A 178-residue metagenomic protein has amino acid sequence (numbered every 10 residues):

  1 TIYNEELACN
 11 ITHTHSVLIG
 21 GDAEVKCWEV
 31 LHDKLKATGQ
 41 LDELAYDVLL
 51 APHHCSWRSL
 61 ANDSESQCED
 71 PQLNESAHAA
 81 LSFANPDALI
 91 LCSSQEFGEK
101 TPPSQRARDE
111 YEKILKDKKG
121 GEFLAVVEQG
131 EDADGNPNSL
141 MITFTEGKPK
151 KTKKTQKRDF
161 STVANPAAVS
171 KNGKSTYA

Functional and structural regions predicted by a protein language model:
T1-V48, D132-A178: Core dinuclear metal-dependent hydrolase active-site scaffold
H15, V30-Q40, S59-S76: Surface-exposed intrinsically disordered loops and tails
V17-K26, A45-S66, L89-Q95, A125-G130: Active-site neighborhood of phospho(di)ester-bond hydrolases with catalytic His/Asp-centered motifs
S66-Q67, Q72, H78-L89, S93-A178: C-terminal regulatory/interaction regions
